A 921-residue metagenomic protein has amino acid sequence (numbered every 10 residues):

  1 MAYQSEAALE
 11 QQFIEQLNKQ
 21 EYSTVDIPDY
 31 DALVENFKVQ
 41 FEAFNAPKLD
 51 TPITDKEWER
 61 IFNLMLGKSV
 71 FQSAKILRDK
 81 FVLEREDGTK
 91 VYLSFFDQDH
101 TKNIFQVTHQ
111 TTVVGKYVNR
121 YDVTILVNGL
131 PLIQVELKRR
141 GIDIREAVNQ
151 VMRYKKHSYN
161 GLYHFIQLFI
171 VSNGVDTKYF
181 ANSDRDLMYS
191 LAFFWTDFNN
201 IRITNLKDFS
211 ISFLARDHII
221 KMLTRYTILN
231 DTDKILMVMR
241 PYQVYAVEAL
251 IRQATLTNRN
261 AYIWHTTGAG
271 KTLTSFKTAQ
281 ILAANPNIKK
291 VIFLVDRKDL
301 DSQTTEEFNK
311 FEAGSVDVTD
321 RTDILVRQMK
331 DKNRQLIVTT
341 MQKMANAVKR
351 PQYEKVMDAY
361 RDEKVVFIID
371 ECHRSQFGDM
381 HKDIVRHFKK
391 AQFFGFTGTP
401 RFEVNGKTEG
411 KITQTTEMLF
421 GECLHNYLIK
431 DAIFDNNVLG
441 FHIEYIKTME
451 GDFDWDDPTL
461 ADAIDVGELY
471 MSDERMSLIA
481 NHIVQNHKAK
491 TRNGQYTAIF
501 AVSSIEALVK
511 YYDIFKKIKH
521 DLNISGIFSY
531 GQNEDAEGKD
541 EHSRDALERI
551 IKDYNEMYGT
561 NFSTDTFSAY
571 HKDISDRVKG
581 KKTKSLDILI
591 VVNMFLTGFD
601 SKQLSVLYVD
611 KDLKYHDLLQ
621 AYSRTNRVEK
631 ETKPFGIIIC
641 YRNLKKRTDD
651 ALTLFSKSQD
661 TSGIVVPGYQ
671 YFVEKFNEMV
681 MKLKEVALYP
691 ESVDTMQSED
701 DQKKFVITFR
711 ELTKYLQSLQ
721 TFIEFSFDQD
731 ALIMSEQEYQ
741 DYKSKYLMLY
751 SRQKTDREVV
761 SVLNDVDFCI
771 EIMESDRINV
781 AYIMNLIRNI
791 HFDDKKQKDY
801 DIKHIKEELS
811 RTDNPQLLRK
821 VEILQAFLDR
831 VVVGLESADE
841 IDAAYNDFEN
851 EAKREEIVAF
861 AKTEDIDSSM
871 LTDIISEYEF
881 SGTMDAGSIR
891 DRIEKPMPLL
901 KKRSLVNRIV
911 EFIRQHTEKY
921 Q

Functional and structural regions predicted by a protein language model:
A2-K290, D299, Q303-G314, K332-Q335 (+2 more regions): ATP-dependent helicase/translocase motor core
E15, I53-T54, R259, A284 (+6 more regions): Catalytic cores and motor modules of nucleic-acid processing enzymes
T266-T267, E371-R374, H387-G406: Conserved helicase ATPase motor motifs in RecA-like P-loop NTPase domains
L336-I369, R374-D383, Y570, V591-N593: Conserved RecA-like ASCE ATPase "motif II neighborhood" in helicase/translocase motors
N405-T497, Y512-D521: Interdomain helical connector at the RecA1-RecA2 junction of SF1/SF2 helicase-like NTPases
G467-V591: Conserved C-terminal RecA-like helicase domain
V591, F595-Q620, G636-C640: A short beta-strand element within the Helicase C-terminal
R624-L654: Conserved segment of the helicase C-terminal RecA-like domain
